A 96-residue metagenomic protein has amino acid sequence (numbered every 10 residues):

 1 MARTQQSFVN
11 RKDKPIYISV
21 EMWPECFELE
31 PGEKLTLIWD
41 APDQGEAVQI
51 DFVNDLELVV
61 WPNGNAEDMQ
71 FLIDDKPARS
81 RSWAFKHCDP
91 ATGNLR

Functional and structural regions predicted by a protein language model:
A2-K12, P62: Asparagine-centered strand-capping/turn motif at beta-strand->loop junctions
R3-Q5, E21-P24, V48: Short secondary-structure capping micro-motifs at structural edges
N10-K12, P31, F52-N54: Short loop/turn positions at the edges of beta-strands in beta-sheet-rich folds
K12-V20: Short, structured beta-strand/loop micro-motifs enriched in basic residues and often containing a Trp
V20-D43: Intrinsically disordered, low-complexity Pro/Gly/Ser/Thr-rich segments with frequent PxxP/GP/PP motifs and embedded
D40-H87, G93-R96: Terminal connector regions
